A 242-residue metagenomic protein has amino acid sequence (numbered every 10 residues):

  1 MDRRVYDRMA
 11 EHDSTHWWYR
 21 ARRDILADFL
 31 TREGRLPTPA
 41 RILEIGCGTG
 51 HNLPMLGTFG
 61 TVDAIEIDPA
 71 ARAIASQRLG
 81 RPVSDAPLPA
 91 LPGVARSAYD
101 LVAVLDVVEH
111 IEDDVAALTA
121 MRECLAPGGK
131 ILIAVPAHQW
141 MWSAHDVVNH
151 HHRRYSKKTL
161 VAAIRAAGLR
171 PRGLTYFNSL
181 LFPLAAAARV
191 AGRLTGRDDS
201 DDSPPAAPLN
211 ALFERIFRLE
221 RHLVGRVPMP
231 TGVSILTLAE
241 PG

Functional and structural regions predicted by a protein language model:
M1-S97, L101-L105, V115-L118, A207 (+3 more regions): Conserved N-terminal segment of class I S-adenosyl-L-methionine
A10-E11, I131-R153, K157-R165: Short, glycine-/aromatic-enriched active-site segment of Class I SAM-dependent methyltransferases
T15, G93, L181-G242: A C-terminal cap/extension of S-adenosyl-L-methionine-dependent methyltransferases that defines the acceptor-substrate
L53, I111-E112, V135: A structural helix-start
L105-V108, A134: Residues lining the SAM
V115-K130: A short glycine-rich, Lys/Arg-flanked "PGG" loop and its adjoining helix->strand segment in the class I
L169-S179: Conserved S-adenosyl-L-methionine
